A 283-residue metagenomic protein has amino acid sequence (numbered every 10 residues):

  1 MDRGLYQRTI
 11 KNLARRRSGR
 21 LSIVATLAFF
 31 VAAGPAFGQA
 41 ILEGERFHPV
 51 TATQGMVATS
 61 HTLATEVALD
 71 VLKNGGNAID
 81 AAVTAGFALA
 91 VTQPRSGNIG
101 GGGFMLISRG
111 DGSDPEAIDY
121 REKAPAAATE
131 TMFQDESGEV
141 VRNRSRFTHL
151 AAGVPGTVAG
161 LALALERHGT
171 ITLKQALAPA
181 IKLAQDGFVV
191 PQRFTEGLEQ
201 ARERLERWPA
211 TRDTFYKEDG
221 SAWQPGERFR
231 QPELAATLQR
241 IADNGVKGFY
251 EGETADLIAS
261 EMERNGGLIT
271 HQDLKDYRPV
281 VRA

Functional and structural regions predicted by a protein language model:
L5-V24: Bacterial N-terminal signal peptides that target proteins for export
A14-R15, F29, Q39: N-terminal start and proteolytic maturation junction detector
R16, T26-L27, W208, Q231: Polar helix-capping/helix-linker motif
S22-P35: Bacterial N-terminal signal peptides
Q39-E66, A78-N244, F249-E251, A255-A283: Noncatalytic scaffold domains of N-terminal-nucleophile
D70-L72: Long, structured ligand/cofactor-binding scaffold of large enzymes
